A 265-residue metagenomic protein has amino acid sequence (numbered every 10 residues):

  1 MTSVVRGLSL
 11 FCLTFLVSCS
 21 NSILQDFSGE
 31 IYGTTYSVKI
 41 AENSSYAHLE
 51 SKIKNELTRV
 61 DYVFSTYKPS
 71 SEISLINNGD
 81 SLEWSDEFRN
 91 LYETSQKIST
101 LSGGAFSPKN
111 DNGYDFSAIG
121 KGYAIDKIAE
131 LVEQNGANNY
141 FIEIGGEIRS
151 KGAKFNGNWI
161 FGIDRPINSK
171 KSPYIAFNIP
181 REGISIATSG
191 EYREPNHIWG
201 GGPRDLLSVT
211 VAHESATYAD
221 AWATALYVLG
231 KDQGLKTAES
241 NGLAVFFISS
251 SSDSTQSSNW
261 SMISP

Functional and structural regions predicted by a protein language model:
T2-G7, F11, S18-P265: Mature catalytic core of soluble alpha/beta enzymes
